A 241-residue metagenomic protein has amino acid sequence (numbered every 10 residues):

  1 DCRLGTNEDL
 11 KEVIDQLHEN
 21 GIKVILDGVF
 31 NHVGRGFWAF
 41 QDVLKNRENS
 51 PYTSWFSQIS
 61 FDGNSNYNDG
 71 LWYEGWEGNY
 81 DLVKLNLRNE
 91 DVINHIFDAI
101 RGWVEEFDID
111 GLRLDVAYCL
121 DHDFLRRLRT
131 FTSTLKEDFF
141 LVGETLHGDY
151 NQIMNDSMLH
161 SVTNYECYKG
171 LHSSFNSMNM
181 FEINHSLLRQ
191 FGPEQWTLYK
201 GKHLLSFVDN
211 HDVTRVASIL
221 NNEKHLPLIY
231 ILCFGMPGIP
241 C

Functional and structural regions predicted by a protein language model:
D1-E106, L128-T134, N151-Q152: Substrate-binding/active-site clefts of carbohydrate-active enzymes
D1-N7, G78-I93, D110-C119, G170-F181 (+1 more regions): The substrate-binding groove and active-site-proximal loops of carbohydrate-active enzymes, especially glycoside
H18, H32, L44, R101 (+4 more regions): Active-site-proximal helices and loops of the catalytic beta/alpha 8
G21-V24, L141, P240-C241: Hydrophobic beta-strand scaffold residues
I25-L26, R113, V142, F207: Generic enzyme active-site microenvironment
F107-D108, F207: Short loop/turn motifs at secondary-structure junctions
G192-C241: Active-site-proximal substrate-binding groove within the catalytic cores of carbohydrate-active enzymes
